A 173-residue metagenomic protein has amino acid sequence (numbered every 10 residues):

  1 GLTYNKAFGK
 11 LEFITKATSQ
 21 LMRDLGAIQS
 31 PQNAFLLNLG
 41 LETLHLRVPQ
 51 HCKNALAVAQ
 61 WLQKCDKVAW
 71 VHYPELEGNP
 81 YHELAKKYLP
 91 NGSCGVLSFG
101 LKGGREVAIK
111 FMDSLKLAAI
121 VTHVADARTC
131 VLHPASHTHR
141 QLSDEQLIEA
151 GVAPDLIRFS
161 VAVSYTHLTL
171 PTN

Functional and structural regions predicted by a protein language model:
G1-V96, G100-C130: Active-site C-terminal subdomain of aminotransferase-like
R47, S164-Y165: Helix N-cap / loop-to-helix initiation motif
L76, A162-S164: Active-site beta-loop-alpha junctions enriched in small/polar residues
N91-S93, V152-D155: Short glycine-enriched loop/turn motifs at secondary-structure junctions
I120-V152: Flexible, small-/acidic-enriched active-site or ligand-binding loops
F159: Pyridoxal 5′-phosphate
T166-T172: Conserved small/polar residues in nucleotide/adenosyl-binding loops
